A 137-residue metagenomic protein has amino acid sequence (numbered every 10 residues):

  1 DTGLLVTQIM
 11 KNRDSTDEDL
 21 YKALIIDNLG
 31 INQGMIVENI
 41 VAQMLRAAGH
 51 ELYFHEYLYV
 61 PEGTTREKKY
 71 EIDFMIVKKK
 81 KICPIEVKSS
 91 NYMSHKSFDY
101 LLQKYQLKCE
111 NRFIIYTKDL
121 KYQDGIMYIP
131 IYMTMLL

Functional and structural regions predicted by a protein language model:
D1-L137: A cross-kingdom feature that marks ATP-driven nucleic-acid transaction machinery
